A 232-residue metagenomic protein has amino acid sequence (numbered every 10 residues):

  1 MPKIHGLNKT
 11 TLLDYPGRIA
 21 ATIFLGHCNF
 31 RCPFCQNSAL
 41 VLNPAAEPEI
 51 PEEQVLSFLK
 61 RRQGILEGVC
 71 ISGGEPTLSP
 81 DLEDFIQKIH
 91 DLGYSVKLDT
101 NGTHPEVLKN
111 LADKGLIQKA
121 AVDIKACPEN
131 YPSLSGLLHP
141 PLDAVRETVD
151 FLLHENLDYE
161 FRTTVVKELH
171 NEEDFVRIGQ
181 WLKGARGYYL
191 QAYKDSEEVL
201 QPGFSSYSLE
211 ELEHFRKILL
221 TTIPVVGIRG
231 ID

Functional and structural regions predicted by a protein language model:
M1-I19: Short, charged low-complexity linear segments at domain edges
L7, Q191-Y193, I228-I231: Conserved beta-strand termini and adjacent loop/short-helix elements that scaffold enzyme active sites in alpha/beta
Y15-I50: Canonical Radical SAM [4Fe-4S] cluster-binding loop centered on the CxxxCxxC motif and its immediate flanking residues
A21, S206, G227-G230: Class I S-adenosyl-L-methionine
F24, S72-G74: A secondary-structure boundary/capping signal
S38-V69: Conserved alpha-helical substructure of the radical SAM core
L56-G68, T77-L209: Conserved AdoMet/S-adenosylmethionine-binding subsite of the radical SAM
E213-D232: A C-terminal junction/extension of Radical SAM enzymes
